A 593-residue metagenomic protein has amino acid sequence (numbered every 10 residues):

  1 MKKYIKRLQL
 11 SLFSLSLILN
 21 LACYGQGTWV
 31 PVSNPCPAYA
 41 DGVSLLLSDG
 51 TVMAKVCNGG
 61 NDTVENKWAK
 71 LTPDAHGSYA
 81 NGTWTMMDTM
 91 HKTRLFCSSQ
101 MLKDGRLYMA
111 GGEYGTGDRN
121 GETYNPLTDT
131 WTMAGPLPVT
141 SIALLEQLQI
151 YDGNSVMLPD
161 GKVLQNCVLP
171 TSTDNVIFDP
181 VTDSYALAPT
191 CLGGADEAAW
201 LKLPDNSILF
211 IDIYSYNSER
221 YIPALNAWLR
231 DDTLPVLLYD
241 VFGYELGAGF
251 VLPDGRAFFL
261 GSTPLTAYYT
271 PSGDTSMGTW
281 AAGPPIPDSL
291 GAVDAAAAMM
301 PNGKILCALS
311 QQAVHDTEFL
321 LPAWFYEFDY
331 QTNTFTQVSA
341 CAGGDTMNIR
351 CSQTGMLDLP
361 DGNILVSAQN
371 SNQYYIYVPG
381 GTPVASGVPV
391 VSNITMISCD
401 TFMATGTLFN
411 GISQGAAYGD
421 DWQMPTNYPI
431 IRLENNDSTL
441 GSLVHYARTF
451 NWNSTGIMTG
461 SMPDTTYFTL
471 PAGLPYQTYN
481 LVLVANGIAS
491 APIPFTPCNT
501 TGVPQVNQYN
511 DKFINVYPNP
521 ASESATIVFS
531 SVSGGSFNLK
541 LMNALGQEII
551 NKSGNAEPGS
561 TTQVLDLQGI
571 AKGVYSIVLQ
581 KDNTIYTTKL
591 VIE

Functional and structural regions predicted by a protein language model:
K2-L12: Bacterial N-terminal signal peptides that target proteins for export
S11-N20: Bacterial N-terminal signal peptides
L21-G25: Sec/Tat signal peptide C-region and signal peptidase I cleavage site
V32-N34, G42, K55-C57, N66-H76 (+10 more regions): Immunoglobulin-like IPT/TIG beta-sandwich domains and homologous Ig-like subdomains
V32-P35, S48-P73, M87-T89, K103-P126 (+13 more regions): Glycine-centered tight turns/hairpins at beta-strand boundaries that repeat across beta-rich repeat domains
V378-S386, V506-N507: Proline/serine/threonine-rich low-complexity linkers at boundaries of modular beta-sandwich domains
I488-N499, Y586-V591: Edge beta-strands of extracellular beta-sandwich domains
N507-Y517, A521-E593: C-terminal outer-membrane/trafficking sorting elements
